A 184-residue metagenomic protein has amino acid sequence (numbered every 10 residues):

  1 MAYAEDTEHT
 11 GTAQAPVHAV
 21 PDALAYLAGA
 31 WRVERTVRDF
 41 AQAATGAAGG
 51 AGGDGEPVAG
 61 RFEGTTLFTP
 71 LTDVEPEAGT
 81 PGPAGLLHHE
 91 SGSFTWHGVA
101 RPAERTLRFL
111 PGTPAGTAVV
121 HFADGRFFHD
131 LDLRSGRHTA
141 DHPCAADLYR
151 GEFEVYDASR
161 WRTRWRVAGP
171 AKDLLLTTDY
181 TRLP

Functional and structural regions predicted by a protein language model:
E5, G11-P184: Soluble ligand-binding/transfer domains with enclosed cavities or grooves
